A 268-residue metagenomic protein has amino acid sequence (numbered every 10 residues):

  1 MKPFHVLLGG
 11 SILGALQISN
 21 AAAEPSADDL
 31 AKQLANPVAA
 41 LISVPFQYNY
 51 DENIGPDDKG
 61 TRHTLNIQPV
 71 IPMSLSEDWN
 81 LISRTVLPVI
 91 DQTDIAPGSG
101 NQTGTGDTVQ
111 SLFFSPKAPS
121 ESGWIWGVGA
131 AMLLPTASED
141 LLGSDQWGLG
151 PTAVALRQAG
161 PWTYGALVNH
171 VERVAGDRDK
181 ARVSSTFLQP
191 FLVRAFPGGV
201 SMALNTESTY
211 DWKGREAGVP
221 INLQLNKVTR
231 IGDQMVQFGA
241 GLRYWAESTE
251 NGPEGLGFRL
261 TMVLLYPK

Functional and structural regions predicted by a protein language model:
M1-A31, K268: Cleavable N-terminal export/targeting peptides
A23-K268: Transmembrane beta-barrel domains of Gram-negative outer membranes and organellar outer membranes
